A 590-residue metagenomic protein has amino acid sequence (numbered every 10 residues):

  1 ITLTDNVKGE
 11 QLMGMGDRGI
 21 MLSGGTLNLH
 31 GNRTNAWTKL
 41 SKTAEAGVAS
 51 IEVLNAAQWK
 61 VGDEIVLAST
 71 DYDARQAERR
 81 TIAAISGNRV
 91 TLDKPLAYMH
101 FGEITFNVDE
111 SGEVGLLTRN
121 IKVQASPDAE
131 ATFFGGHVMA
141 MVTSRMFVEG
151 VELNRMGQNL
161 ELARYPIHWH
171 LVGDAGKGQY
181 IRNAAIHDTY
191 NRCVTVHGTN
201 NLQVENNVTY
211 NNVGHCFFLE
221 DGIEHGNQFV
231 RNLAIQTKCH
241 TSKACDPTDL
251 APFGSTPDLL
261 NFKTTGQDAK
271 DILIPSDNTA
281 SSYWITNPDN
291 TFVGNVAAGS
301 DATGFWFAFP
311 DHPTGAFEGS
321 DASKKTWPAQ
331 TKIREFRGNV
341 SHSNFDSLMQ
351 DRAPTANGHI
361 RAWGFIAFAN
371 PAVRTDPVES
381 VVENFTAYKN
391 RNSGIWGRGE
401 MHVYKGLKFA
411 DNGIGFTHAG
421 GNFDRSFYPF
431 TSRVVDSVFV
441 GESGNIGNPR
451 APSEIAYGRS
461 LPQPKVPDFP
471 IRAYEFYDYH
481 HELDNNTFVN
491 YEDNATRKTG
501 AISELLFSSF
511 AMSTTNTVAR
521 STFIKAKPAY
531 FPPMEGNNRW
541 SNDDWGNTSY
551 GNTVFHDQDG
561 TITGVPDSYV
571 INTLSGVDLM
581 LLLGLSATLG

Functional and structural regions predicted by a protein language model:
I1-G397, V438-N445, L461-R497, A511-R520 (+1 more regions): Beta-strand/loop edge motif enriched in small/polar residues
T386, K405-N412, V438-F439: Eukaryotic tandem repeat interaction scaffolds
W396-G399, V403, G420, D424: Exposed, low-structure sequence patches enriched in small/polar residues
H402, L407, F427, S432-V434 (+1 more regions): Long alpha-helical repeat scaffolds
H418-F423, E454-A456, K465: C-terminal or late-domain output modules
T499-S509: C-terminal scaffolding/assembly regions of large eukaryotic complex subunits
